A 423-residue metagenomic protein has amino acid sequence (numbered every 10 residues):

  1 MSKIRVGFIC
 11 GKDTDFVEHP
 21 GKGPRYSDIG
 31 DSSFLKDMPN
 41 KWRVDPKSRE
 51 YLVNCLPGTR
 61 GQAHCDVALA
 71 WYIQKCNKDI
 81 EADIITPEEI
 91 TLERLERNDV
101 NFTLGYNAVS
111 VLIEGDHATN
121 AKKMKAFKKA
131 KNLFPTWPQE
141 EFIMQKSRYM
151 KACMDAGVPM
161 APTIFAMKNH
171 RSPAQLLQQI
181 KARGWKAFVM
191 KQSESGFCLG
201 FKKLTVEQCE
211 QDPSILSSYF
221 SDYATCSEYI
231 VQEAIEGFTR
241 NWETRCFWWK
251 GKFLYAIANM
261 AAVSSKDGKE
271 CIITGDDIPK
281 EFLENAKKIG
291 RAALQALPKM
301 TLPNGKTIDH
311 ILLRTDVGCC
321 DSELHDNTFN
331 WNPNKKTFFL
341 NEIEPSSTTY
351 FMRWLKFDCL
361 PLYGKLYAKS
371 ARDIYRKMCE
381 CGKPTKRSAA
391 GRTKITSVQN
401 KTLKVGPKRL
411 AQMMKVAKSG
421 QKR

Functional and structural regions predicted by a protein language model:
M1, T385, A389-T393, T402 (+1 more regions): Non-Sec secretion/translocation targeting segments of pathogen effectors
S2-G7: Extreme N-terminal starter segment of soluble prokaryotic enzymes
I9-G11, W249: Short hydrophobic segments within beta-strands
D13-F16, P20-Q178: Conserved N-proximal alpha/beta basic substrate-recognition cap immediately N-terminal to, or forming the N-lobe
D13-T14, N107-S110, E140-E141, E194-G196 (+4 more regions): Short, solvent-exposed loop/turn segments at secondary-structure junctions
Q179-V189: Acidic/histidine-enriched active-site and ligand-binding environments that engage anionic O-linkages
G184, F197-K306, G318-D321, D326 (+1 more regions): Phosphate-binding site of ATP-dependent enzymes
S265-K266, E281-N400, K404-P407: ATP-dependent carboxylate activation and anion-phosphoryl transfer catalytic cores that bind Mg-ATP to form
